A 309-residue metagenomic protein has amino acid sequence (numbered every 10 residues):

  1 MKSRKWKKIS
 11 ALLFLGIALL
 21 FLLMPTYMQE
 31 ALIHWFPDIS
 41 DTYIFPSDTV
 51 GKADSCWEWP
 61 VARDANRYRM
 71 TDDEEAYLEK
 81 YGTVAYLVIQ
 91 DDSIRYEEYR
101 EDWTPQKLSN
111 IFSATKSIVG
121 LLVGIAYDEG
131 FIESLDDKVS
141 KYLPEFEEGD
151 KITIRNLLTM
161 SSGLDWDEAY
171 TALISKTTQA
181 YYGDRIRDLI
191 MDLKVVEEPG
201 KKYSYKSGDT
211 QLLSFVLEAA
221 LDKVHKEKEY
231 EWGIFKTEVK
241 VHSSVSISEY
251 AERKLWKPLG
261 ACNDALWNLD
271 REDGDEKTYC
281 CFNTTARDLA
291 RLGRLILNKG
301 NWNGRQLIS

Functional and structural regions predicted by a protein language model:
K2-W103, E129-I132, G233-T237: N-terminal leader/targeting segments and the immediately adjacent pre-domain N-terminus
A76, T104-I111, T115, A126-S204: Active-site-proximal loop and beta-strand segments within enzyme catalytic domains
Y77-Q90, Y170-Y182, S244-P258: An acidic intrinsically disordered interaction segment
D92-S93, F112-I132, L157, I190 (+2 more regions): Alpha-helical scaffold elements that line and support the substrate/ligand-binding pocket of soluble hydrolases
I94-R95, E101, L164-D165, T210 (+3 more regions): Solvent-exposed loop/turn segments at secondary-structure junctions within structured extracellular/periplasmic domains
E129-D165, D192-K194, D222-C280, T284: Active-site helix/loop module of the DD-peptidase/beta-lactamase fold, centered on the serine-lysine SxxK catalytic
G183, K206-Q211, L259, D270: A short mid-domain helix/strand-loop element embedded in enzyme catalytic domains that forms or borders the active-site
F282, N303-S309: A penicillin-recognizing enzyme superfamily signal
